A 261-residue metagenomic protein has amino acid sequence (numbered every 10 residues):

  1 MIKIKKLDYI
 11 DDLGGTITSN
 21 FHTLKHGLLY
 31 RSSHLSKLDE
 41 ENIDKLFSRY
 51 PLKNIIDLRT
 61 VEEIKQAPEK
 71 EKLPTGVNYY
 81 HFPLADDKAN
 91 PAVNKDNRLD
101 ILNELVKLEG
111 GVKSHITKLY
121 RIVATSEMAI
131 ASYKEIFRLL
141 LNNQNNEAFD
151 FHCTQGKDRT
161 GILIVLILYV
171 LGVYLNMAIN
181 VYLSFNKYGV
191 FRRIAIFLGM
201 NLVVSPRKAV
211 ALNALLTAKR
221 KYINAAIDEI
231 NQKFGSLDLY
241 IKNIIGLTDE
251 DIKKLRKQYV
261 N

Functional and structural regions predicted by a protein language model:
M1-D150, I162-N261: Cys-dependent protein tyrosine phosphatase-like superfamily
Q155, R159-T160: Ser/Thr-glycine-rich phosphate-binding loops at phosphate-binding pockets of nucleotides, nucleotide cofactors
